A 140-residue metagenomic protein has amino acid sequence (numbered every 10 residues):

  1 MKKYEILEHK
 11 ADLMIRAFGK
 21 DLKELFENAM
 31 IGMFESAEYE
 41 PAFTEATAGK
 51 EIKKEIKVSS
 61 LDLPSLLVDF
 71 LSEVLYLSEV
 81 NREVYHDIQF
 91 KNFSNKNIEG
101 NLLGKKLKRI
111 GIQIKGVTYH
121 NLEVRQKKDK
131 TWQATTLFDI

Functional and structural regions predicted by a protein language model:
M1-A17: Positively charged, aromatic-enriched nucleic acid-contacting surfaces
L7-H9, E27, D139: Acidic, glycine-enriched active-site microenvironments
A17-S36: Short, well-ordered alpha-helical segments
T44-G49: Short Gly/Ser/Thr- and charged-rich N-terminal loops/segments that act as flexible capping/hinge elements
S72-K106: Mid-chain, well-packed structural core segment of small domains
D87-F93, Y119-K127: Short amphipathic beta-strand and strand-loop transition segments with alternating hydrophobic
N101, L107-G111, T118-H120: Long protein-protein interaction modules used by eukaryotic assembly/scaffold proteins
Q133-I140: Glycine-rich, aromatic-bearing surface loops/beta-hairpins
